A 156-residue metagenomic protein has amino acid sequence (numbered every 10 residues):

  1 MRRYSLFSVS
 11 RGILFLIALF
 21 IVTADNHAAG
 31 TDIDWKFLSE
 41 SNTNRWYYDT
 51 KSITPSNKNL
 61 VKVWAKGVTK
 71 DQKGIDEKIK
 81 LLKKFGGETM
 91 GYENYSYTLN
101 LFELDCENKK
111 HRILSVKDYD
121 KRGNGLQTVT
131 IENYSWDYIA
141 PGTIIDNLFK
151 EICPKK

Functional and structural regions predicted by a protein language model:
R2-I13: Bacterial N-terminal signal peptides that target proteins for export
R11-T23: Bacterial N-terminal signal peptides
D25-L99, D105-K156: N-terminal secretory-pathway/extracellular module detecting exported/lumenal segments and adjacent signal-anchor/first
